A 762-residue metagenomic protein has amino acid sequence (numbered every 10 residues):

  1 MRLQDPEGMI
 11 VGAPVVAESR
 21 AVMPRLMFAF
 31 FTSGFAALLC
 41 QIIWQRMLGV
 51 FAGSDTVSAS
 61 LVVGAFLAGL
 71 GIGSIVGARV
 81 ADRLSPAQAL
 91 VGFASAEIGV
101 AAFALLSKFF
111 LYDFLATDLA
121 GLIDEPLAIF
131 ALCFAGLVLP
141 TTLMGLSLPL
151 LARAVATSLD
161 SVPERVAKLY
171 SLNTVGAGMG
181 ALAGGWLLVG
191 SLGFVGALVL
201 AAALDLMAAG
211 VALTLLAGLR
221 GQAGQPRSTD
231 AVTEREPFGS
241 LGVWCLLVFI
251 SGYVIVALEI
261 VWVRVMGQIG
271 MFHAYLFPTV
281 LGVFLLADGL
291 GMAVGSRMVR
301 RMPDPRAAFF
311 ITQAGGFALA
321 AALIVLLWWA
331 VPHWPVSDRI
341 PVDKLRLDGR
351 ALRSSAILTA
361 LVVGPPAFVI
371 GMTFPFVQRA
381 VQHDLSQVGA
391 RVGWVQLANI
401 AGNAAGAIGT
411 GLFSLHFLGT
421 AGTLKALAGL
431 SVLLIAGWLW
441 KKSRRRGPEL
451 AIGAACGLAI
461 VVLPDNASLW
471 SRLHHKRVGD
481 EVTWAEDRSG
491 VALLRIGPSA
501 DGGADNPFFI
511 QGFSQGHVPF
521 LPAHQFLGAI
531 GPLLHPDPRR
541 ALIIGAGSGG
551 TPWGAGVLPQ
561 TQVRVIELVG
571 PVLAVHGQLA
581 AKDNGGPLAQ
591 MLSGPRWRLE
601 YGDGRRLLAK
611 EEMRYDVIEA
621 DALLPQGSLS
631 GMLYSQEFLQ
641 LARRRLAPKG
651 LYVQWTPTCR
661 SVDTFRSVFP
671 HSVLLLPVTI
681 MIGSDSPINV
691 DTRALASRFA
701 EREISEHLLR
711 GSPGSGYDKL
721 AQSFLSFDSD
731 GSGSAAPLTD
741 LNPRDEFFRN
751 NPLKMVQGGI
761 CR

Functional and structural regions predicted by a protein language model:
R2-S697, E701, N742, F748-R762: Alpha-helical transmembrane segments of multi-pass membrane proteins
E234-R235, S697-D718: Short, cationic low-complexity segments
K441-K442, R446, G711-A735: A contiguous, mid-protein "functional segment" used to position or interact with cofactors/ions or partner subunits
Q722-L753, G759: A cross-taxonomic marker for long C-terminal extensions/tails that follow the last structured domain
